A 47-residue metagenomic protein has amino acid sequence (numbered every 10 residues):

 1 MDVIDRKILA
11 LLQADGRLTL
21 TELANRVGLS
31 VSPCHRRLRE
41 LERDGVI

Functional and structural regions predicted by a protein language model:
M1-I47: A compositional/biophysical signature of low hydrophobicity enriched in polar/charged and small residues
